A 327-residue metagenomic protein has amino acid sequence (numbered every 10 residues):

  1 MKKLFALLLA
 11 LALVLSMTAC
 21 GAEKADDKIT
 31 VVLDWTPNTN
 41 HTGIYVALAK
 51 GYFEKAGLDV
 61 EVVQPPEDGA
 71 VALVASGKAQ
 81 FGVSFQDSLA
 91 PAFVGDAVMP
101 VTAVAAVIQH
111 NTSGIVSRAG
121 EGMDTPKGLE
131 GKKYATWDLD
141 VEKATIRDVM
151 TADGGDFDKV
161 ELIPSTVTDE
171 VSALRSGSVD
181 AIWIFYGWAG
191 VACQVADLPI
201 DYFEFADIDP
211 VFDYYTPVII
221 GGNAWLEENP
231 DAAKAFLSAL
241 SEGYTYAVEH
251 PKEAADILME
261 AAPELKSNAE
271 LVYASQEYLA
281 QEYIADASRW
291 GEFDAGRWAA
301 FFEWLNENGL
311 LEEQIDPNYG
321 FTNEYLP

Functional and structural regions predicted by a protein language model:
M1-K28, K55, P327: Short, low-complexity disordered leader/linker segments with a strong preference for bacterial N-terminal type II
A25-T166, A173-S176, D180-G187, F203 (+1 more regions): Short, glycine-/small- and polar/acidic-enriched structural segments that line small-molecule recognition paths
L48-A49, E54, T151, Q194 (+3 more regions): Short polybasic/polar patches that bind polyanions
V101-A103, L162, A247-L258, Q314: Surface-exposed patches in mature extracellular/periplasmic domains of secreted proteins
F157-E161, E264-S275, E312-Y319: Short, surface-exposed acidic
D169-S172, S176-A262: Pocket-lining segment of extracytoplasmic ligand-binding domains
E227-N308: Secondary-structure end/capping motifs
W298-P327: Conserved C-terminal helix/tail region of periplasmic/extracytoplasmic solute-binding proteins
